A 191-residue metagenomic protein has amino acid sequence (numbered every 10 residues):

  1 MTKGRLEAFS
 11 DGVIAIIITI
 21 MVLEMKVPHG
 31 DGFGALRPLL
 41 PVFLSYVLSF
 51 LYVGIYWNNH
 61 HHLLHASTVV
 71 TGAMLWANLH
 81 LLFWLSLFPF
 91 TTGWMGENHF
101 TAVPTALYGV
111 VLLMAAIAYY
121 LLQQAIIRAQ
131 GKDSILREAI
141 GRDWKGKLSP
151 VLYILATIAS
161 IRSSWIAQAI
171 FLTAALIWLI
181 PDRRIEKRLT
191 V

Functional and structural regions predicted by a protein language model:
M1-V191: Multi-pass alpha-helical transmembrane bundle typical of ion/small-solute transporters and intramembrane aspartyl
